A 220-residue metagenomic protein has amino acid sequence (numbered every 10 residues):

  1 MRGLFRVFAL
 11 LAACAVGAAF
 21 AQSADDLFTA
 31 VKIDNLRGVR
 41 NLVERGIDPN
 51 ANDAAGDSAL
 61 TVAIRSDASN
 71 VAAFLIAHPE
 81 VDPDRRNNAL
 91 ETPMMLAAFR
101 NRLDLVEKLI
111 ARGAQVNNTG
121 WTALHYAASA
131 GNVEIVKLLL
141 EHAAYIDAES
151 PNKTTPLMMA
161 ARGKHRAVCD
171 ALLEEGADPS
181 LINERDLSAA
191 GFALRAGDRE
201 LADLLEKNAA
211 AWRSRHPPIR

Functional and structural regions predicted by a protein language model:
L4, A19-R45, A54-D57, A73 (+2 more regions): Intrinsically disordered, low-complexity regulatory segments in ankyrin-centric signaling systems
V7-G17: Bacterial N-terminal signal peptides
F20-D26, H142, E175-D178, E184-R220: Ankyrin-repeat-protein effector appendages
T29-D34, V62-A68, L96-R102, Y126-N132 (+2 more regions): Ankyrin repeat A-helix N-terminal signature
R37-G38, N70-V71, D104-L105, E134-I135 (+2 more regions): Conserved ankyrin/ankyrin-like repeat signature
V43-D48, A73-D82, E107-A114, K137-Y145 (+2 more regions): Ankyrin repeat domain, specifically the short helix-to-loop turn at the C-terminus of the second helix of each repeat
A51-N52, P83-R86, Q115-T119, I146-E149 (+2 more regions): Ankyrin repeat boundary signal
